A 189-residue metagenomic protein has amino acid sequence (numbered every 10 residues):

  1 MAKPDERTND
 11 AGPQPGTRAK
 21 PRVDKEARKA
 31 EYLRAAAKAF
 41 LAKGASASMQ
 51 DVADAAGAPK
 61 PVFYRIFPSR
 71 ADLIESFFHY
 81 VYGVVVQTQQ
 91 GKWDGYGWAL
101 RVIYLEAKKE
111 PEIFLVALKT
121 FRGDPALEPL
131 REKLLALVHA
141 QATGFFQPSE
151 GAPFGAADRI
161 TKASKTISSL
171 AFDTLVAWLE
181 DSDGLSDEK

Functional and structural regions predicted by a protein language model:
M1-D54, A71-E75: Basic, helix-initiating cap at the start of DNA-binding domains
M1-G16, V102-K109, A140, G144-P148 (+2 more regions): C-terminal peripheral helix-coil segments that are non-catalytic and often amphipathic
A56-F67: Short hydrophobic/aromatic patch on the recognition helix
F67, A71-V81, T88-Q89, L130 (+2 more regions): Alpha-helical DNA-contacting segments of helix-turn-helix folds
F67, K119-D124: Short helix-capping/turn signature of helix-turn-helix
S76, Q87-E112, A157-I167: Hydrophobic alpha-helical connector segments
Q89-K92, F114-F121, S149, T174-S182: Secondary-structure edge/capping motif, primarily at the C-terminal ends of alpha-helices and the immediately following
P125-G151, D158-F172, V176: Amphipathic alpha-helical packing segments from all-alpha helical-bundle domains
